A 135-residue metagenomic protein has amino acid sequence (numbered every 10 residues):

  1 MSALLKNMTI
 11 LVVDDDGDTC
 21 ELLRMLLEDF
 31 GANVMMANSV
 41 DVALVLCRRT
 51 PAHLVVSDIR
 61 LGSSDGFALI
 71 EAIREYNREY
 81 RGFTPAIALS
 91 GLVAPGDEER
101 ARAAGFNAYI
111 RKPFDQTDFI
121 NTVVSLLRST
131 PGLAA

Functional and structural regions predicted by a protein language model:
C20, G62, A94: The feature encodes the CheY-like receiver
E21-D29: Charged docking surfaces used in two-component/phosphorelay signaling
M36-L54: Acidic, metal-coordinating helix/loop segments flanking the phosphotransfer/catalytic sites of two-component signaling
S39, D65-E71: Acidic catalytic/metal-coordinating carboxylates
D58, S90: Active-site residues of response regulator receiver
A68, V93-A108, N121: Alpha4 helix (beta4-alpha4-beta5 surface) of REC/receiver domains from two-component response regulators
F114-V123: C-terminal output helix
V124-A135: The C-terminal output helix
